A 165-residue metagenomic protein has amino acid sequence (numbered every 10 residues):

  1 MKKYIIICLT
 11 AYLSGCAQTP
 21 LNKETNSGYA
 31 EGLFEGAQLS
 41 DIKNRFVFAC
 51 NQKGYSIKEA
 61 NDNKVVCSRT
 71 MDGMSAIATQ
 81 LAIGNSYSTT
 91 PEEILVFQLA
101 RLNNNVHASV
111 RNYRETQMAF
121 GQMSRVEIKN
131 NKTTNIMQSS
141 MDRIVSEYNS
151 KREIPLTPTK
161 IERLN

Functional and structural regions predicted by a protein language model:
K2-I7: Sec-dependent signal peptide recognition, specifically the positively charged N-region followed immediately by
L9-T10, K43: Residue-level signal for mature regions of secreted extracellular proteins and peptides
Y12-G15: C-terminal motif of bacterial Sec signal peptides marking the signal peptidase cleavage site
A17-N165: Ser/Thr-rich, low-complexity intrinsically disordered terminal regions
